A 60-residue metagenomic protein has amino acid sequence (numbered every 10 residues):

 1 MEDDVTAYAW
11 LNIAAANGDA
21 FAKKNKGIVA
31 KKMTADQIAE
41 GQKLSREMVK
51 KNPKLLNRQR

Functional and structural regions predicted by a protein language model:
M1-A9, D36-E40: Structural signature of tandem alpha-helical TPR/SEL1-like repeats, specifically the intra-repeat loop/turn
D3, L11, N17-F21: Short helix-capping/linker turns of helical repeat alpha-solenoids
W10-L11, M48: Conserved hydrophobic/aromatic "anchor" residues that stabilize well-ordered secondary structure elements
A20-R60: Terminal, low-structured helical/coil segments at or just beyond the last alpha-helical repeat
